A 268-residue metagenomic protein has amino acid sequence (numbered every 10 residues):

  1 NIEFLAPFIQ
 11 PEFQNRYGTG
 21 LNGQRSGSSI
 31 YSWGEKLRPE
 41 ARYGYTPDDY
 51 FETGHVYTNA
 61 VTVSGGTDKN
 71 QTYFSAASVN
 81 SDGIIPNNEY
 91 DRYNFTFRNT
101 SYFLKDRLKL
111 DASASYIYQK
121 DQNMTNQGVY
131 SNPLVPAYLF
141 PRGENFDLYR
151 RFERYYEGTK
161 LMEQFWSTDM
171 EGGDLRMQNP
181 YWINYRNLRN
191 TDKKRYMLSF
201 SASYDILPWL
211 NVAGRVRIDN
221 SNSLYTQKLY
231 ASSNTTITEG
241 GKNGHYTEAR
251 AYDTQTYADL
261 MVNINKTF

Functional and structural regions predicted by a protein language model:
N1-R42, I84-N88, N94-R195, A213-R215 (+1 more regions): Surface-exposed loop/interface segments of Gram-negative outer-membrane beta-barrel transport/assembly proteins
Y45-T46: N-terminal entry motif of extracellular EGF-like repeats
D49-G54, V63-T67: Outer-membrane beta-barrel initiation region
V56, T67-D68, F103-D106, D205-L207 (+1 more regions): Outer-membrane beta-barrel channels and translocator barrels
N59, Y196: Phosphate-interacting basic helix/loop segments used at nucleotide- and nucleic-acid interfaces
T62-S64, S75, R98-T100, S199-S201 (+2 more regions): Outer-membrane beta-barrel architecture
Q71-S75, R107-S113, S201, D205 (+1 more regions): Membrane-spanning beta-strand positions in outer-membrane beta-barrel proteins
A76-D82: Transmembrane beta-strand segments that form the barrel wall of outer-membrane beta-barrel proteins
